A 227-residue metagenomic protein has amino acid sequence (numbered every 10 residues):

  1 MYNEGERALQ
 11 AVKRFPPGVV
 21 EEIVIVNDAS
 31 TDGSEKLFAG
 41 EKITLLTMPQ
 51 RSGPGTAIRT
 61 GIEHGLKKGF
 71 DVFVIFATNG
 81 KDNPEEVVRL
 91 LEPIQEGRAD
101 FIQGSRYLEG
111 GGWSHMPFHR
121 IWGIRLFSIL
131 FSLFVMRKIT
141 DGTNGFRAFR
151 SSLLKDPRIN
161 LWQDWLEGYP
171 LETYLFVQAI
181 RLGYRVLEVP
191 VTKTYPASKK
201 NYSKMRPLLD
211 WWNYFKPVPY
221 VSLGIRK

Functional and structural regions predicted by a protein language model:
M1-Q10, A29: Active-site beta-to-alpha loop of glycosyltransferases that engages the nucleotide-sugar donor
E6, K13, M136, N160-K227: Hydrophobic helical membrane-anchoring modules
V12, P16, V20-S30, L46: Short beta-strand/loop segment that forms part of the nucleotide-sugar
E22, T44, K138, R185-L187: Conserved beta-strand segments of alpha/beta enzyme cores
N27-K36, G80: A conserved acidic beta->alpha catalytic loop
L46-K67, P84-E167, P196-R206, W212-F215: Acceptor/aglycone-binding surface of glycosyltransferases and processive sugar-polymer synthases
F70-D71, R98-A99, Y184: Short, high-confidence coil segments that cap the C-terminus of an alpha-helix and link into the following beta-strand
F70-K81: Short beta-strand-to-loop acidic/aromatic patch adjacent to the donor-nucleotide binding site
